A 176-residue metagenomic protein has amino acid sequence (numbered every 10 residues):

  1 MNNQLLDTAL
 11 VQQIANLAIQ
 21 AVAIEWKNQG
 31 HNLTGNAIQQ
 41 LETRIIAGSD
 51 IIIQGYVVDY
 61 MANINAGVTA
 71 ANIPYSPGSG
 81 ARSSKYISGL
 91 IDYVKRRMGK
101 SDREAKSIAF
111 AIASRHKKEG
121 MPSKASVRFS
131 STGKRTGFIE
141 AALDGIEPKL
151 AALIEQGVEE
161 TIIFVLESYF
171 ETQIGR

Functional and structural regions predicted by a protein language model:
M1-D50: Charge-rich, low-complexity N-terminal segments
N36-R176: Charged, low-complexity interaction tracts
